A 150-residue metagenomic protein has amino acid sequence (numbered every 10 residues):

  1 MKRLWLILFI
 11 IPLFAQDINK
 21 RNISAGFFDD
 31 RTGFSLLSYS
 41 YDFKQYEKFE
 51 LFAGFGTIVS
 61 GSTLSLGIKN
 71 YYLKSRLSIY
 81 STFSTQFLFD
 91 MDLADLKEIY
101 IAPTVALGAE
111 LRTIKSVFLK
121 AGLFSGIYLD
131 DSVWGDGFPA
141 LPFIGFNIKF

Functional and structural regions predicted by a protein language model:
R3-L13: Sec-dependent N-terminal signal peptides
A15-L64, K149: Short glycine/proline- and aromatic-enriched beta-strand/turn motifs that initiate or cap beta-hairpins
I18, T32, K44-Y46, L73-L77 (+1 more regions): Outer-membrane beta-barrel channels and translocator barrels
R21-A25, F49-A53, L64, I79-F87 (+3 more regions): Transmembrane beta-strands of outer-membrane beta-barrel proteins
F27, L37-Y41, L66-N70, T85-F87 (+3 more regions): Residues on the lipid-exposed face of transmembrane beta-strands in outer-membrane beta-barrel proteins
D30, K44-Y46, G56-S62, L73-S75 (+2 more regions): Sequence/structural signature of outer-membrane beta-barrel proteins
S35-S38, L64-G67, D92-K97, S132-F138: Outer-membrane beta-barrel translocator domains and adjoining extracellular loop/strand segments of Gram-negative
D136-F150: Outer-membrane beta-barrel "beta-signal"
